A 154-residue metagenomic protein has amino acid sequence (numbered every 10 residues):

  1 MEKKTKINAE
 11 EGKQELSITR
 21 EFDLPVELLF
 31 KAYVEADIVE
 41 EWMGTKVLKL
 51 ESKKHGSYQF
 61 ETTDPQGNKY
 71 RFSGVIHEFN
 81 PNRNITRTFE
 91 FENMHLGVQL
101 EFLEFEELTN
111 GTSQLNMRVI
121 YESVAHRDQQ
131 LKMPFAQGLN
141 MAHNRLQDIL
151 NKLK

Functional and structural regions predicted by a protein language model:
M1-K46: Hydrophobic ligand-binding cavity/cleft-lining segments
K13-T19, S57, R71, N84 (+2 more regions): Intrinsic-disorder/low-complexity, polar/charged segments enriched in Ser/Thr/Lys/Arg/Asp/Glu/Gln
S17-I18, A36-K69, N82: Short beta-edge strand/loop motif at the mouth of beta-sheet-based domains
R20, L48, F72-E78, F89 (+1 more regions): Hydrophobic/aromatic beta-strand elements that line small-molecule binding cavities or substrate pockets in beta-rich
V26, H77-R83, E104-Q114: A short, structured loop/turn motif at beta-sheet edges
L29-F30, V39, Y58-F60, I76 (+4 more regions): Hydrophobic pocket/interface hotspot
E92-Q137: Beta-strand/loop substructures that line and gate deep hydrophobic ligand-binding cavities in soluble
N151-K154: Short, highly charged C-terminal tails/helix-capping segments
